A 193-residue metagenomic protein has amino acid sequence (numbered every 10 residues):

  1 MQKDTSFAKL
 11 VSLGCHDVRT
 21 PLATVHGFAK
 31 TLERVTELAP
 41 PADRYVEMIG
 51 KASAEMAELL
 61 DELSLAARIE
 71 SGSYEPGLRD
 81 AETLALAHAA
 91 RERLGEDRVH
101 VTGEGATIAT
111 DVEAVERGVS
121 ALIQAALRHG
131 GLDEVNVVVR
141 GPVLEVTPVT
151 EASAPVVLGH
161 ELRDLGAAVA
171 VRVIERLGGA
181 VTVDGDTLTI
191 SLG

Functional and structural regions predicted by a protein language model:
S12-H16: Conserved phosphoacceptor histidine of two-component systems
T24-A39: Conserved C-terminal segment of the DHp
G27, E58-G72: Conserved E/DxxT/N motif and adjacent residues on the DHp alpha2 helix of HisKA-family sensor histidine kinases
K51-M56: Short alpha-helical segment of the dimerization/phosphotransfer core of two-component systems
S71-P76, T107-T110: Conserved micro-motifs of the catalytic ATP-binding
V143-A168: Glycine-rich/acidic phosphate-handling loop/turn and adjacent ATP-lid/helix of nucleotide-binding kinase/ATPase domains
